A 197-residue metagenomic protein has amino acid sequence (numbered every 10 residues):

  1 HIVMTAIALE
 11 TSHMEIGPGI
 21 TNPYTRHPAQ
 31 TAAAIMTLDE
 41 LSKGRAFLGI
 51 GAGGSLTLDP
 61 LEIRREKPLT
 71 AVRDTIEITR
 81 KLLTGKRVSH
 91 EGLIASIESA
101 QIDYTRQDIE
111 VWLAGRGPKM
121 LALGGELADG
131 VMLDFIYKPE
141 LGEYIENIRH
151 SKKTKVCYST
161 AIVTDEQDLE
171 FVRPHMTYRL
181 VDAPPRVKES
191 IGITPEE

Functional and structural regions predicted by a protein language model:
H1-E197: Active-site-adjacent structural elements that line small-molecule/cofactor binding pockets in enzymes
